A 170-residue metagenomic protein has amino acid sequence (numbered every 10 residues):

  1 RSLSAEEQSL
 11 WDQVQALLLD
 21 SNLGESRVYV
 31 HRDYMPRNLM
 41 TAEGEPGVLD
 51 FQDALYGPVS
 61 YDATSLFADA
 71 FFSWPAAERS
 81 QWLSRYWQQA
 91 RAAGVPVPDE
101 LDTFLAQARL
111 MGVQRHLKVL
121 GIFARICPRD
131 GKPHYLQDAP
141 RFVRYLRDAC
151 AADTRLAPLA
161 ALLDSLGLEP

Functional and structural regions predicted by a protein language model:
R1-H31, M40-E43, G47-L49, G57 (+2 more regions): ATP-dependent phospho-/nucleotidyl transfer catalytic cores
A5, S9-A16, D20, S80-Q88 (+3 more regions): Replace "anionic and nucleotidyl ligands
Y34: Hydrophobic HxD+1 residue recognition
D50, F104-Q114: Structural motif
V59-P96, L110-D130, F142-A149: Active-site activation/catalytic loop segments of kinase-like enzymes and analogous catalytic loops in related
P96-A106: Histidine/acidic-rich helix-loop-helix segments that form or flank divalent-metal centers in metalloenzyme catalytic
G121-P170: ATP/Mg2+ or Mg2+-diphosphate-binding catalytic cores that bind nucleotide phosphates or diphosphates via glycine-rich
